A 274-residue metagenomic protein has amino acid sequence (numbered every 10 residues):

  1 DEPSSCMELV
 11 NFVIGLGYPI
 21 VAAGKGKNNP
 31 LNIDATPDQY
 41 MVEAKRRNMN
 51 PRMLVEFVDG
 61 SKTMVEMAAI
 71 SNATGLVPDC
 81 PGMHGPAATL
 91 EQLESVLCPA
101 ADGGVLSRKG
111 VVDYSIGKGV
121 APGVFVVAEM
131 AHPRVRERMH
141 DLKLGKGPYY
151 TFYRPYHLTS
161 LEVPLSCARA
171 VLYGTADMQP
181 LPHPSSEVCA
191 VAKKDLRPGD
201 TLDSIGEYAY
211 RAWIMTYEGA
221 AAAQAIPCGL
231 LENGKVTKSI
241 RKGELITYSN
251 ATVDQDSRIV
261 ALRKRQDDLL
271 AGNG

Functional and structural regions predicted by a protein language model:
D1-A35: A contiguous active-site-proximal alpha/beta segment in oxidoreductase catalytic domains
N29-E43, N48-M49: Flexible glycine-/small-residue-enriched beta->alpha junction loops that bind anionic phosphate/pyrophosphate groups
E43-G274: C-terminal catalytic/substrate-binding lobe primarily of soluble NAD(P)-dependent oxidoreductases
